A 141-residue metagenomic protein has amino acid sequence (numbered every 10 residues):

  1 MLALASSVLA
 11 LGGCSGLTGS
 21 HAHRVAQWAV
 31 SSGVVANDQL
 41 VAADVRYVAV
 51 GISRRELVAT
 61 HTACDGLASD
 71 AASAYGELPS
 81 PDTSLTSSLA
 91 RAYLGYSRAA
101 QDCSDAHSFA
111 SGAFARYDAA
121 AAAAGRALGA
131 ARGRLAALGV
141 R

Functional and structural regions predicted by a protein language model:
M1-S6: Sec-dependent N-terminal signal peptides
A10-G13: C-terminal motif of bacterial Sec signal peptides marking the signal peptidase cleavage site
S15-L17: Bacterial signal peptide processing site
S20-Q101, D105, A110-R141: Alpha-helical segments in soluble extracytoplasmic regions
